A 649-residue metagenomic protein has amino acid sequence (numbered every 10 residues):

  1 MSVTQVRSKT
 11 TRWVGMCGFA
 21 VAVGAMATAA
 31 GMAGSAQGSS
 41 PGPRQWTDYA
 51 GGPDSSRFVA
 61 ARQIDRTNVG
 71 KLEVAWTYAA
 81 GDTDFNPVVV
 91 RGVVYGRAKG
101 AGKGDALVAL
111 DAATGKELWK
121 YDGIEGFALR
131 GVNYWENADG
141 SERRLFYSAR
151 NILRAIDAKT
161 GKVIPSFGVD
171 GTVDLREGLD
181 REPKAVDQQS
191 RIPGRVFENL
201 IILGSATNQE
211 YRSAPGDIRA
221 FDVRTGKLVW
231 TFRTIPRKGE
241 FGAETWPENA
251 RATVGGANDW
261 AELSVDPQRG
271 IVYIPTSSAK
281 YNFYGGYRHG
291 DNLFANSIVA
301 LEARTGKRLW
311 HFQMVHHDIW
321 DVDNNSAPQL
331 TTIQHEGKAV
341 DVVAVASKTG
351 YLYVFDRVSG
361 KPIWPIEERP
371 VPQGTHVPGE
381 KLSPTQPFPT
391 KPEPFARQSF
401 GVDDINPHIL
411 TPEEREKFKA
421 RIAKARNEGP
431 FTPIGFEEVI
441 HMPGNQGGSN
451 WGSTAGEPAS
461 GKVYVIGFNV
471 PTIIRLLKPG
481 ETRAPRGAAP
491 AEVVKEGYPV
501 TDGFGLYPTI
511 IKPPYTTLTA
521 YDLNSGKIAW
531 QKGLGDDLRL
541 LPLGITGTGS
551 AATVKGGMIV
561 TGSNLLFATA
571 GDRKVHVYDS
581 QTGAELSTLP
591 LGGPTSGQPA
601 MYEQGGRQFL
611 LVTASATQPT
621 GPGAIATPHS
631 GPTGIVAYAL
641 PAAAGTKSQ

Functional and structural regions predicted by a protein language model:
M1-W13: N-terminal secretory signal peptides that target proteins for export/translocation
M16-A29: Bacterial N-terminal signal peptides
M32-Q63, S383-R415, K419, R486 (+1 more regions): N-terminal pre-domain segments of enzymes
G38-D82, N86-V89, K99, T519: Mature N-terminal segment immediately following signal peptide/propeptide cleavage in secreted/periplasmic
W46-A50, D82-A106, G126-L153, V186-R212 (+11 more regions): Repeat-blade elements of multi-bladed beta-propeller folds
T67-A79, L107-F127, D139, L153-A185 (+9 more regions): Extracytoplasmic/lumenal domain signature
G204, R212-S213, W230, Y273-P275 (+8 more regions): Short helix/loop capping segments that flank catalytic or ligand/cofactor-binding pockets
Q386-T472, T517: Long, low-complexity segments enriched in small/aliphatic residues
